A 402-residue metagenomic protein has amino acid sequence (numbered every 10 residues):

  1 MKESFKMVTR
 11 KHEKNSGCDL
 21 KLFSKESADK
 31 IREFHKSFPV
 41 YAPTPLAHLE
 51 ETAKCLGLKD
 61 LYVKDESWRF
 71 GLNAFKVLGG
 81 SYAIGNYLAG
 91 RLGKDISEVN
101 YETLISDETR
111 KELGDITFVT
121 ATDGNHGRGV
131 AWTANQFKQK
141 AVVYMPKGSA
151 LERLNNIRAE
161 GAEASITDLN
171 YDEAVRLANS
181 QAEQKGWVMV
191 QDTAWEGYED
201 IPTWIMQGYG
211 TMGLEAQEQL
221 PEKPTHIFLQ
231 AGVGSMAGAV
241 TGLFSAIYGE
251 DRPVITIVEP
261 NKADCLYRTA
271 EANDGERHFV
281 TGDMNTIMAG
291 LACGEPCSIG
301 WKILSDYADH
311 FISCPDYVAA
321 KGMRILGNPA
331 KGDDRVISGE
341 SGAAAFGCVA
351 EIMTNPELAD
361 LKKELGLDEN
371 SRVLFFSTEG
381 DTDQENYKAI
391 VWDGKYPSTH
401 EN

Functional and structural regions predicted by a protein language model:
M1-N402: PLP-dependent amino-acid enzyme catalytic core
